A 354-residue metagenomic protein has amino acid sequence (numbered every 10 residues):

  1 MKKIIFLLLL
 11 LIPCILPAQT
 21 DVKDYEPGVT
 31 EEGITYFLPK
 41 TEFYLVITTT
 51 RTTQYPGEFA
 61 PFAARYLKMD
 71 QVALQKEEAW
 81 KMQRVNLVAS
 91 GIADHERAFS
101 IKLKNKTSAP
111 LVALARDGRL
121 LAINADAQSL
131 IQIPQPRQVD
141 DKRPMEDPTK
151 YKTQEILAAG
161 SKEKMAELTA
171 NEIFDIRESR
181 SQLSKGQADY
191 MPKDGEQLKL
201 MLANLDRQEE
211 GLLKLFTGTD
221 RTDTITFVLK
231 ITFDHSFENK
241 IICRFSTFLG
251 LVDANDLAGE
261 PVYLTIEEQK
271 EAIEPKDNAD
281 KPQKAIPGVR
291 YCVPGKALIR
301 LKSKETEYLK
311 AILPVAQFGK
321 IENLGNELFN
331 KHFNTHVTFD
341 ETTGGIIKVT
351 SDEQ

Functional and structural regions predicted by a protein language model:
I4-P13: Sec-dependent N-terminal signal peptides
C14-A18: Sec/Tat signal peptide C-region and signal peptidase I cleavage site
Q19-Q135, V139-Q354: N-terminal amphipathic/basic membrane-interacting segments and domains, especially the gasdermin N-terminal
